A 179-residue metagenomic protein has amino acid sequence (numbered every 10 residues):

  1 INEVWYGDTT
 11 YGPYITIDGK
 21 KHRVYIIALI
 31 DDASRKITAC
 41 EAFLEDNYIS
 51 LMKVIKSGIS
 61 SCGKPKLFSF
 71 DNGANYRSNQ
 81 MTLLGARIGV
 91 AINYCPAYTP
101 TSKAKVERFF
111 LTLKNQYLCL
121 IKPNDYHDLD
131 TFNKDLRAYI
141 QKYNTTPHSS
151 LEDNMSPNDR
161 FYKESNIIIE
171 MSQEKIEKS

Functional and structural regions predicted by a protein language model:
I1-A28, K36-I37, Y48-S57, S61-K66 (+1 more regions): Mobile-element integrase/transposase regions, centering on the N-terminal DNA-binding/Zn-coordinating module
T9, D32, N72: Residues immediately flanking
D31, F43-N47: A short acidic/small-residue loop/turn micro-motif
R35-C40, N93-C95: Short small-residue beta-strand/loop micro-motif enriched in glycine and branched aliphatics
A39-E41, L67-D71: Short catalytic-loop micro-motif centered on adjacent basic/acidic residues
I59-C62, G89-I92, L113, Y117-I121 (+1 more regions): A generic secondary-structure signal for well-formed alpha-helical elements
F70-N72, Y76-I88, I92-L118, H127-N133 (+1 more regions): RNase H-like two-metal-ion nuclease catalytic core shared by retroviral integrases and related mobile-element nucleases
N144-S179: C-terminal, beta-rich DNA-binding module of retroviral/retroelements integrases
